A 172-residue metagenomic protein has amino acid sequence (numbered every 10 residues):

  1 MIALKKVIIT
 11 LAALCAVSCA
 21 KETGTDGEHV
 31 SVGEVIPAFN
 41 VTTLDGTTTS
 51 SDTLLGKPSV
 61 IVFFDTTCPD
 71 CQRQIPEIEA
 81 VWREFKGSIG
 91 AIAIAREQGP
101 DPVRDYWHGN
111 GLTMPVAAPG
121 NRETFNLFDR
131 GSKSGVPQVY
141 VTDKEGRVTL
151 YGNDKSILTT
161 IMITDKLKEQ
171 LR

Functional and structural regions predicted by a protein language model:
L4-T10: Sec-dependent signal peptide recognition, specifically the positively charged N-region followed immediately by
C15-S18: C-terminal motif of bacterial Sec signal peptides marking the signal peptidase cleavage site
K21-D52: N-terminal "domain-start" segment that seeds a small globular fold
I36-P37, P58-S59, V136-Q138: Short loop/turn microsegments at loop-to-beta-strand junctions
S50-Q72: Short active-site neighborhood of thiol/selenol oxidoreductases, capturing the structured segment around
Q72-N110, N121-L127: Structural microenvironment flanking redox-active thiols in thiol-disulfide oxidoreductases
N110-L112, G120-K166: Thiol/disulfide oxidoreductase modules built on the thioredoxin-like
